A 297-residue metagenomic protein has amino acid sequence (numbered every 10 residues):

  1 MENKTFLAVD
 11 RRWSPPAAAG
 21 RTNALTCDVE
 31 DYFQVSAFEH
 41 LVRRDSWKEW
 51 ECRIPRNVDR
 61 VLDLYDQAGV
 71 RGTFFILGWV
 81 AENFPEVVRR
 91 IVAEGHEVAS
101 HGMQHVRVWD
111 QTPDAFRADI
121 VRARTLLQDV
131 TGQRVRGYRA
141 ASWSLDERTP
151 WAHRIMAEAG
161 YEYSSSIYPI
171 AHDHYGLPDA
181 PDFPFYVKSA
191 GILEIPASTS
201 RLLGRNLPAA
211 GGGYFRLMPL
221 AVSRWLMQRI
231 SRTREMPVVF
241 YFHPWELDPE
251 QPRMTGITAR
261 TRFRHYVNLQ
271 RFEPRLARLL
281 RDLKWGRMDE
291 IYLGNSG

Functional and structural regions predicted by a protein language model:
E2-L203, V222-G297: Catalytic alpha-helical scaffold of carbohydrate-active enzymes acting on polysaccharides/glycoconjugates
L207-L217: Surface-exposed cleft-lining segments at the edges of enzyme active sites
